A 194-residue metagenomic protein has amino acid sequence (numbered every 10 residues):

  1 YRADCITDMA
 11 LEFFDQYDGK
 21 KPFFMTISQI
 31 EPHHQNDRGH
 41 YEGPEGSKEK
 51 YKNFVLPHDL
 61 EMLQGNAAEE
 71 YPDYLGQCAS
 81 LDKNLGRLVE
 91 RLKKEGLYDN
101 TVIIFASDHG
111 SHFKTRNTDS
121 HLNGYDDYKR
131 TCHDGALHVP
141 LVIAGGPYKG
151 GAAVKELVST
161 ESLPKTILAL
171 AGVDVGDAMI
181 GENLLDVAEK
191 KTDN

Functional and structural regions predicted by a protein language model:
R2, Q29-H34, H109-H112, Y148-K149 (+1 more regions): Short, solvent-exposed loop/turn segments at secondary-structure junctions
A3-P57, K93-V102: Active-site regions of oxyanion-processing enzymes, predominantly non-cytosolic
D4-D8, P72, G76-G86, A136-L137 (+2 more regions): A structural signal for well-ordered alpha-helical segments within the folded catalytic domains of diverse enzymes
F23-Q29, Q77-L81, L85-L88, V102-D108 (+2 more regions): Beta-strand elements within well-structured catalytic alpha/beta cores of enzymes that handle phosphate/sulfate esters
D37-G46, K93-A152, S159: Histidine-centered active-site microenvironments of extracellular/periplasmic hydrolases and transferases
P44-E69, G124-D127: Aromatic- and acidic-residue-enriched carbohydrate-binding clefts of CAZyme catalytic domains
Q64-C78, D126-K129, P147-V158, A171-V175: Active-site rim elements
S111-L122, K149, S162-P164, A169-N194: C-terminal cap/loop subdomain of S1 sulfatases and analogous C-terminal strand-loop tails that border
